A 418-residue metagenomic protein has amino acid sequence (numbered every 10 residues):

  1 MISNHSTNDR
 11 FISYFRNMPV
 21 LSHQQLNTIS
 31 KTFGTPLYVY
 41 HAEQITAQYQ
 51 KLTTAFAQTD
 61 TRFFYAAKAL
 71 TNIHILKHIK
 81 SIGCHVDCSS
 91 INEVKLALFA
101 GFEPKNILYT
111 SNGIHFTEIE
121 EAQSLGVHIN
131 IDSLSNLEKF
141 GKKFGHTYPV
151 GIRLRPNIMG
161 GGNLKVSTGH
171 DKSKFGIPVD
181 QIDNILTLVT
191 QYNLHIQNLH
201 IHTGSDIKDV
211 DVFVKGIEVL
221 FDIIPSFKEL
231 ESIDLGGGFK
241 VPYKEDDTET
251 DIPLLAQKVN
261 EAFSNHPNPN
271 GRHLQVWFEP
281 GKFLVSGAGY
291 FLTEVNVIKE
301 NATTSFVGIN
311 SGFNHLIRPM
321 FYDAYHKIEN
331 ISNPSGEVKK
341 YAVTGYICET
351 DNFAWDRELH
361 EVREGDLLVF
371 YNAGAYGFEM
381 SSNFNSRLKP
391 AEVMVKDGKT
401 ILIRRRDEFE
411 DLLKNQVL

Functional and structural regions predicted by a protein language model:
M1-H128, L134-Y148, K172, T187-H195 (+2 more regions): A charged N-terminal "starter" segment
I2-S3, T7, K143, P156-V297 (+1 more regions): Active-site loop/helix belt of alpha/beta enzymes
Q25, H41-Q44, Q48, T71-I75 (+16 more regions): General structural feature for long, well-ordered alpha-helical segments within catalytic domains of soluble enzymes
S30, S264, G271-L418: Charged (often Lys/Glu-rich) extended helix/loop segments that serve as interaction or gating elements
H41, A66, L235-G237, P280 (+1 more regions): A secondary-structure boundary/capping signal
I45, K68, S90, A122 (+6 more regions): Conserved, mostly hydrophobic/aromatic
A69-T71, N92, G113-H115, S133-S135 (+6 more regions): Active-site-proximal loop/turn and secondary-structure-junction residues that shape catalytic pockets, frequently
H85-D87, L108, H128-N130, G151-R153 (+8 more regions): Structured core elements
